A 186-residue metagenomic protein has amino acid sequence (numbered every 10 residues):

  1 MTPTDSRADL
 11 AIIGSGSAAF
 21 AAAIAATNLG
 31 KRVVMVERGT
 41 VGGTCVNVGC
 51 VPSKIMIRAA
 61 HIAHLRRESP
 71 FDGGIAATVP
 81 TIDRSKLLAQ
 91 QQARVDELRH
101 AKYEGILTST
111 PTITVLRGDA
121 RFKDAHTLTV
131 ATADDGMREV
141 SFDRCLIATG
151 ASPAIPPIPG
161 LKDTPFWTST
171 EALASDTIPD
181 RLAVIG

Functional and structural regions predicted by a protein language model:
T2, S6-A8, I24-K31, V36-D180: Glycine-rich flavin
G14-S17, R38-G39, I185-G186: Glycine-rich Rossmann-fold phosphate-binding loop(s) that bind the pyrophosphate of adenine dinucleotide cofactors
F20: Residues forming the Rossmann-fold NAD(P)(H) cofactor-binding site
